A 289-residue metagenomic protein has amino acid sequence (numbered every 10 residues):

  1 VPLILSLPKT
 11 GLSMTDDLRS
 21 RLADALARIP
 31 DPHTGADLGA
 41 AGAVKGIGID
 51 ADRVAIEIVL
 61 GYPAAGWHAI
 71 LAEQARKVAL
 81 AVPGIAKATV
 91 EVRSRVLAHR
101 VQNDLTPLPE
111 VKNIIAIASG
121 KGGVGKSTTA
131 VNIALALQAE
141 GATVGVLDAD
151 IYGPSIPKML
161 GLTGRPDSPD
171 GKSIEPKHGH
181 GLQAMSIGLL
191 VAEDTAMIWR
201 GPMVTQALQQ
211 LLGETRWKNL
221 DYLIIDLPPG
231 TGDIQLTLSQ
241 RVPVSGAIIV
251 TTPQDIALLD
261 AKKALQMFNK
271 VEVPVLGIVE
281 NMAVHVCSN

Functional and structural regions predicted by a protein language model:
M14-K45, V82: N-proximal, solvent-exposed amphipathic alpha-helical segments enriched in charged/polar residues
D16-R19, A41, L60, A65 (+6 more regions): C-terminal lobe/tail of nucleotide-utilizing enzymes
L26, V44, A79, V111 (+8 more regions): Residue-level signature of catalytic and energy-coupling elements of molecular machines, predominantly ATP/GTP-dependent
D50-G61, M185: Short, aliphatic-rich beta-strand segments
I114-D150, A261, L265: Walker A/P-loop phosphate-binding motif and the immediately C-terminal alpha-helix
L137-W199, T205-Q206, L212: Phosphate-binding loop that captures ATP/GTP phosphates
V191-L238: Phosphate-binding/switch loop-helix module in NTP-utilizing enzymes
W217, D221-Y222, P228-N289: Conserved catalytic-core segment of NTP-binding enzymes
